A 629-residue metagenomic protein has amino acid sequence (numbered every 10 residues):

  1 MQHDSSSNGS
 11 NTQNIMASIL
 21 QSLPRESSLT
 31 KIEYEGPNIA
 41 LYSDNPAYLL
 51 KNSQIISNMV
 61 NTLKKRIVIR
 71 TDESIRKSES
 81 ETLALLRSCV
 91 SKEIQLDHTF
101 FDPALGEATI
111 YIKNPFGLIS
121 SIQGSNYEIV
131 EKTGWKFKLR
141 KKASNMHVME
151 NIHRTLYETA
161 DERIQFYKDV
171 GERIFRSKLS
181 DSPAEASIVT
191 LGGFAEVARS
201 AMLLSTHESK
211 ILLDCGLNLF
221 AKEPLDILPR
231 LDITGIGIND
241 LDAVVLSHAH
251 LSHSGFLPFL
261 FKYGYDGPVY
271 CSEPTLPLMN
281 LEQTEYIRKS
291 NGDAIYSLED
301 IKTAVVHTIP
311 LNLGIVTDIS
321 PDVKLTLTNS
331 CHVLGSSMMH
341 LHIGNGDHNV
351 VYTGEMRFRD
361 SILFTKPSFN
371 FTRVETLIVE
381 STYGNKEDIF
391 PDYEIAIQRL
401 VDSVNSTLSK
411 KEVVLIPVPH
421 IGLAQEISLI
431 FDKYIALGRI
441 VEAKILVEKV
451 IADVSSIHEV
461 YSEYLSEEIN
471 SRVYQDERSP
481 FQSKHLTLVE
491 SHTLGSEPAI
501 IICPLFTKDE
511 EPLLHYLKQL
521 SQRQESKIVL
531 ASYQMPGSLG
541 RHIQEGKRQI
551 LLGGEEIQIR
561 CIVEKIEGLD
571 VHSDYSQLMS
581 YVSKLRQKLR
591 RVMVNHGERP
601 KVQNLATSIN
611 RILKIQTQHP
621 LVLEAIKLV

Functional and structural regions predicted by a protein language model:
M1-I119, S125-Y157: RNA-contacting regions in translation and RNA-metabolism proteins, encompassing KH/S1 modules where present
L156-N239, P310-T365, H492-T493, P512-H515 (+2 more regions): Core dinuclear metal-dependent hydrolase active-site scaffold
E162-P183, N280-S336, E463-S496, I562: Metallo-beta-lactamase
F194-R199, L203-G267, C271-P277, E282-T308 (+3 more regions): Pre-active-site segment of Zn-dependent metallo-hydrolases
L212-G216, L241-L257, V269-S272, L327-C331 (+10 more regions): Active-site neighborhood of phospho(di)ester-bond hydrolases with catalytic His/Asp-centered motifs
C331-S336, H342-V374, E380-F390, P512-Y516 (+2 more regions): Active-site-proximal loop/helix segments of hydrolase catalytic cores
R359-V447, K527-S532, I550-I612: Cap/insert and terminal regions of metallo-dependent hydrolase folds
L400-S538, I550-L551, N595: Hard-cation-handling environments
